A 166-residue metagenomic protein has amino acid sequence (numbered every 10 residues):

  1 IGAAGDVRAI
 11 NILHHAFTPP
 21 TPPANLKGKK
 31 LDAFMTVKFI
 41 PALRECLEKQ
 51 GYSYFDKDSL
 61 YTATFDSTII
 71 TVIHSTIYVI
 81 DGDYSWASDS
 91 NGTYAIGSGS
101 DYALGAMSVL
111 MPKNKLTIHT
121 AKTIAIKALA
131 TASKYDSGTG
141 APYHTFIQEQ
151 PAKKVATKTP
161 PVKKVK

Functional and structural regions predicted by a protein language model:
I1-K57, A87-T123, S137-A152: Conserved short S/T/G-enriched processing/targeting/catalytic segments and their helical context
A3-G5, I73, D81-G82: Pocket-edge structural micro-motifs
V7, L129-A130: Acidic, glycine-rich active-site loops and adjacent beta-strand->loop/helix elements that engage anionic groups
Q50-H74: Active-site-proximal helix-loop elements at catalytic-domain edges
S67-T76, L110-A125, A156, P160 (+1 more regions): Catalytic phosphate/metal-binding cores of nucleic-acid and nucleotide-processing enzymes, i.e., regions that mediate
S67-V72, Y78, A141-E149: Short beta-strand scaffold segments in enzyme catalytic cores
T76-S88: Positively charged, Gly/Ser-enriched RNA/tRNA-binding surfaces
A130-S133, G138-K166: Conserved glycine-rich phosphate/nucleotide-binding loop and adjacent Mg2+-coordinating catalytic segment
